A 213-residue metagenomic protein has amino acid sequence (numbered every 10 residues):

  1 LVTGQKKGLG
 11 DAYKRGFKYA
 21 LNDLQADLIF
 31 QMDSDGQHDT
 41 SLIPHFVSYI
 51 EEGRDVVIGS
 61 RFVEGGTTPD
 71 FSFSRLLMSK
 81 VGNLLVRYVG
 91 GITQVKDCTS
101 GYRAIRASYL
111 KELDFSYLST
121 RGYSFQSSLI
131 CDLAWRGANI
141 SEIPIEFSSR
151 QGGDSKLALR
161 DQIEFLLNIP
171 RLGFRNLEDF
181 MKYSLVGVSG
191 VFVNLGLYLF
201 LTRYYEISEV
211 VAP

Functional and structural regions predicted by a protein language model:
L1-V2, S34: Short beta-strand/loop segment that forms part of the nucleotide-sugar
T3-A20, A26-L28, T40-Y123, R150-K156 (+2 more regions): Acceptor/aglycone-binding surface of glycosyltransferases and processive sugar-polymer synthases
Q37: A short, conserved beta-strand element in the Rossmann-like catalytic core that flanks the donor/metal-binding loop
R54, A138, I207: Short phosphate-binding/catalytic loops that engage adenosine nucleotides
L84, I92, F115-Y204: Hydrophobic helical membrane-anchoring modules
E209-P213: Loop-to-helix transition at the N-terminal end of transmembrane alpha-helices
